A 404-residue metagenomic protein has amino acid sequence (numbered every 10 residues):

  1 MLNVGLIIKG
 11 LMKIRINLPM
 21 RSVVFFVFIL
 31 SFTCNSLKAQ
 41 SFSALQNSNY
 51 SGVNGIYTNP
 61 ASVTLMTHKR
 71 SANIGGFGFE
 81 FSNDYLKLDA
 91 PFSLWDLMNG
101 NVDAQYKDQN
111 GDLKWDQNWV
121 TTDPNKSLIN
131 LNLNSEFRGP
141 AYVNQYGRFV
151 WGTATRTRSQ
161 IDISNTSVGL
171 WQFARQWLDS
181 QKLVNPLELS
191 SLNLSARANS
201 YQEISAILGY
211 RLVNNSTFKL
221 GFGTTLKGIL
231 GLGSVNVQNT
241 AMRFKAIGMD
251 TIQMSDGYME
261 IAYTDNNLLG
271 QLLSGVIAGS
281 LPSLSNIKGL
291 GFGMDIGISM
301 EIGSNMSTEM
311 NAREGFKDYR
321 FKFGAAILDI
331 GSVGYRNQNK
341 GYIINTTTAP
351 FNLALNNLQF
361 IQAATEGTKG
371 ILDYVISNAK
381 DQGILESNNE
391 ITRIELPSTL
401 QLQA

Functional and structural regions predicted by a protein language model:
M1-A44: Bacterial Sec-dependent N-terminal signal peptides
Q40-A404: Subset of outer-membrane beta-barrel
